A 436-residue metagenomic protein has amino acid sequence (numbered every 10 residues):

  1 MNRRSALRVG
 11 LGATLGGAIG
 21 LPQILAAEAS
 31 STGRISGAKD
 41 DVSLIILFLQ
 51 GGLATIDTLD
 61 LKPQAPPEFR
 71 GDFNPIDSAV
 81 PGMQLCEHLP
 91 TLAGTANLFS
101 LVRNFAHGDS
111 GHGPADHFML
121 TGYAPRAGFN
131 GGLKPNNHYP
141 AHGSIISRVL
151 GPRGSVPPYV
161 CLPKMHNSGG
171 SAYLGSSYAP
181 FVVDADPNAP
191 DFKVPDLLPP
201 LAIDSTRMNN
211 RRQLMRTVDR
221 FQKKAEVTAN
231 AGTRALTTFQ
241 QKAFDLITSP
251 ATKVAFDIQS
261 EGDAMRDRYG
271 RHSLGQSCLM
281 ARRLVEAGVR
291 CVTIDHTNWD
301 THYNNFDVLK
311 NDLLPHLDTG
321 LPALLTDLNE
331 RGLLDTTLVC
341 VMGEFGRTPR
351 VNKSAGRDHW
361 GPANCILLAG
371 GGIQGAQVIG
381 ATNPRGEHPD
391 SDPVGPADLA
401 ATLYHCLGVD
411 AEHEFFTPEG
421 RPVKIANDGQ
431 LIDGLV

Functional and structural regions predicted by a protein language model:
M1-V436: Ligand-binding pockets and gating/stacking loops
